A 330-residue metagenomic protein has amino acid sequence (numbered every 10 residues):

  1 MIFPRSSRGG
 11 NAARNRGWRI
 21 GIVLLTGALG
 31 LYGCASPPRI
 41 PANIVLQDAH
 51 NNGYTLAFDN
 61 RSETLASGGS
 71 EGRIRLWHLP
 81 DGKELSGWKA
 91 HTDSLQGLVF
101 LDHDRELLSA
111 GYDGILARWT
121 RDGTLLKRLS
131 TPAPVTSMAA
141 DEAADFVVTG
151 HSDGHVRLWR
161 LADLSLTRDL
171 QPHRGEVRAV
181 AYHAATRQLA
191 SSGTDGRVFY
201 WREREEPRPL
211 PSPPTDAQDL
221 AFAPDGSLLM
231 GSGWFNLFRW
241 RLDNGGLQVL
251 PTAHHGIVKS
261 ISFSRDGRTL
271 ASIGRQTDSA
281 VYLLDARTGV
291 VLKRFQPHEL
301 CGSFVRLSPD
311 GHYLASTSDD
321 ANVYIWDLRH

Functional and structural regions predicted by a protein language model:
F3-I22: Bacterial N-terminal signal peptides that target proteins for export
N11-R14, L25, D81, D163: A periodicity- and composition-biased signal for non-globular, repetitive helical segments
G21-G30: Bacterial N-terminal signal peptides
Y32-H330: WD40-repeat beta-propeller superdomains and closely related acidic/aromatic-rich repeat-like regions
